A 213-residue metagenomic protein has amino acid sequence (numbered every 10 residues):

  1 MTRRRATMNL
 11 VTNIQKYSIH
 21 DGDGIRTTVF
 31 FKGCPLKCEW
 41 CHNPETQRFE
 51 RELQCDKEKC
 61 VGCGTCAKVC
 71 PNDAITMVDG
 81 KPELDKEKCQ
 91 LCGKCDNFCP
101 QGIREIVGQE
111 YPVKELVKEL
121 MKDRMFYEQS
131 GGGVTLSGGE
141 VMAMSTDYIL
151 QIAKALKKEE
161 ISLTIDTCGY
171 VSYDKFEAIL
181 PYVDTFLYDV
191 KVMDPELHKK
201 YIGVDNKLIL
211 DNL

Functional and structural regions predicted by a protein language model:
M1-T7: Short, Lys/Arg-enriched N-terminal segments with co-localized hydrophobic residues within the first ~10-30 amino acids
T12-T65, P82-L91: N-terminal pre-triad scaffold of radical SAM enzymes
T28-F30, T76, T135, T164: Short, conserved beta-strand segments within well-ordered enzyme catalytic domains that often line or immediately flank
F31, K57-K59, K88, E110 (+3 more regions): Short loop or secondary-structure boundary microenvironments that flank and position key functional residues
E39-T46, T65-L84, K94-Q109: Iron-sulfur cluster-binding cysteine motifs and their immediate structural context in ferredoxin-like electron-transfer
T46, C55, E105, K199-D205: Short glycine-enriched, charge-decorated loop/helix-capping segments at active-site entrances that position
E50, D79-G80, V107, Y111 (+2 more regions): Residues at secondary-structure transition points
K114-L213: Conserved AdoMet/S-adenosylmethionine-binding subsite of the radical SAM
